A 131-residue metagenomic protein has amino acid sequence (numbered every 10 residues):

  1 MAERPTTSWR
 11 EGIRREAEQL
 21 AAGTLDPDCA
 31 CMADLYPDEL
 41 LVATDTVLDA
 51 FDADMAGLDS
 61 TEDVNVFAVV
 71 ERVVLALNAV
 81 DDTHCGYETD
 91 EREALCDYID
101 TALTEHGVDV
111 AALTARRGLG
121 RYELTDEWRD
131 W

Functional and structural regions predicted by a protein language model:
M1-A56, E123-W128: Short terminal alpha-helical segments
A21, D52, N78-D81, T89 (+1 more regions): Generic alpha-helix signal with a bias toward terminal, lower-confidence helices and secondary-structure junctions
C31, D59-S60, N65, D109 (+1 more regions): Serine/threonine-rich low-complexity intrinsically disordered regions
L40, E62-V66, H84-R92: Residue-level recognition of alpha-helical structural elements
A43-T46, A50, V69-R72, A76-A79 (+3 more regions): Charged, amphipathic alpha-helical oligomerization/scaffolding segments
G57-T83: Mature extracytoplasmic domains of secretory-pathway proteins
C85-W131: Amphipathic alpha-helical binding modules
